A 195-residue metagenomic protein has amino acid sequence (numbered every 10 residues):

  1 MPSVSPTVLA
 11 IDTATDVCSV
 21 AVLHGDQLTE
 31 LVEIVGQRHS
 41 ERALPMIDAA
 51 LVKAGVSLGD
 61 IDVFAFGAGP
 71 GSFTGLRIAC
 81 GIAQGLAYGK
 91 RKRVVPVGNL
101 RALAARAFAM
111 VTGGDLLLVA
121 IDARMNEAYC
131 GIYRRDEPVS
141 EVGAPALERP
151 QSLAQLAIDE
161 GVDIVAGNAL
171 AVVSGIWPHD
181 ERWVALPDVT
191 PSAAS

Functional and structural regions predicted by a protein language model:
P2-A68: N-terminal beta-alpha supersecondary unit
S3-V4, R38, R93-P191: Surface "functional belts" at beta-alpha junctions
I11-A14, M46-I47, A68-G69, L76 (+3 more regions): Fold-independent oxyanion-binding glycine-rich loops and adjacent beta-strand/coil segments at enzyme active sites
G25-L28, G81-K90, R135-P138: A glycine- and small-aliphatic-rich helix-loop capping segment at beta-alpha/alpha-beta transitions that lines
I34-R42, F73-R77, G81, G98 (+2 more regions): Residues at secondary-structure transition points
I47, I82-L86, L103-A107: Buried hydrophobic packing segments
A50-A54, G89, A107, S195: Stable alpha-helical structural segments in soluble proteins, enriched in small hydrophobic residues
A65-N99: DPxDG-like acidic metal-binding loop motif
